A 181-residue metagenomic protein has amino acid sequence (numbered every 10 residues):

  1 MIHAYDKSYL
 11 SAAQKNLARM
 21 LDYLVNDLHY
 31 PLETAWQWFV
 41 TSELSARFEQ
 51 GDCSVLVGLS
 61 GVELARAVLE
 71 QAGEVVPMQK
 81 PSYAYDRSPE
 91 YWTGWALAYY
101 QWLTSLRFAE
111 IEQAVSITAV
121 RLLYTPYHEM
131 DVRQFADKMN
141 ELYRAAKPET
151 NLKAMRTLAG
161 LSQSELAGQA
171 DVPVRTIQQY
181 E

Functional and structural regions predicted by a protein language model:
M1-L103, P126, M130-R144: C-terminal alpha-helical interaction appendages
K15-N16, K147-P148, V172: Alpha-helix N-cap/N′ positions at the starts of helices
D22, E33, K153-A154, S162-S164 (+1 more regions): Residues within the helices of the helix-turn-helix
V25, R156, A167: The alpha-helix within a helix-turn-helix
F39-V40, G160-Q178: Short alpha-helical DNA-recognition segment
Y100-I111, A145, E149: Long protein-protein interaction modules used by eukaryotic assembly/scaffold proteins
K138-L158: A short, Lys/Arg-rich alpha-helix, primarily the initiator
